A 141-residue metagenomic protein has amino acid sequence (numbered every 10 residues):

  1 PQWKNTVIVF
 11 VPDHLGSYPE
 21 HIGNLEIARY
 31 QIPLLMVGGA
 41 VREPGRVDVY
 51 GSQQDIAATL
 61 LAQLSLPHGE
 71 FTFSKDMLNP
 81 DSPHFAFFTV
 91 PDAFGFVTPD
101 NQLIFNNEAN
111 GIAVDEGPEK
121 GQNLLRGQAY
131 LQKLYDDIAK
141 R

Functional and structural regions predicted by a protein language model:
P1-R141: Solvent-exposed soluble domains appended to multi-pass membrane proteins
